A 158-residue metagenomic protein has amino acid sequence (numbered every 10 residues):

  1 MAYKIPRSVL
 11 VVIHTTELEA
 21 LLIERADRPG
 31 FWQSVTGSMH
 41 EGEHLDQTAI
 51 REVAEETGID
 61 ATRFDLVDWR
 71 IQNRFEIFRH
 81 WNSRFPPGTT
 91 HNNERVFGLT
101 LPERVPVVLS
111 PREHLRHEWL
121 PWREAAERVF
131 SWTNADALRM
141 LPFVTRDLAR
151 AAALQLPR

Functional and structural regions predicted by a protein language model:
M1, V96-V108, T145-L154: Hydrophobic transmembrane alpha-helix bundles
M1-A20, E41: Conserved N-terminal beta-strand and adjoining loop/helix that marks the start of the Nudix/MutT-like hydrolase domain
T16-E17, G58, R146: N-terminal compositionally biased, intrinsically disordered segments and leader/signal-like regions
L22-R25: Short, acidic/hydrophobic/Gly-rich beta-strand patch recurrent on exposed beta strands that often constitutes part
R28-F31: A conserved beta-turn-beta hairpin within the catalytic core of GNAT-like acetyltransferases that forms part
Q33-T36: A short gly/proline-enriched turn/hairpin at secondary-structure junctions
M39-W132: Unchanged
A126-R158: Charged phosphate-binding loop/patch that engages nucleotide di/tri-phosphates or the phosphate backbone of nucleic
